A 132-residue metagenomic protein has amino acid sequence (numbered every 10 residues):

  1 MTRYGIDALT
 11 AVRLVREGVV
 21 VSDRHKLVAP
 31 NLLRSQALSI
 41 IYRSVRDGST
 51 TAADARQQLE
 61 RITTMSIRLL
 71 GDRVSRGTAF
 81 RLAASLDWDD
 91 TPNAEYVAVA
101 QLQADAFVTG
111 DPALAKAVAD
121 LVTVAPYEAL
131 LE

Functional and structural regions predicted by a protein language model:
M1-L33, S44, S49-R56: Short, well-structured N-terminal submotif of metal-dependent ribonuclease cores
R13-L14, Q36, T78, K116-A117: Phosphate- and divalent-cation-binding pockets in alpha/beta enzyme and binding domains that engage nucleotide-derived
E17-G18, I40, D120-L121: Residue-level signal for well-ordered alpha-helical positions
P30, R34, V99-E132: Acidic, PIN/NYN-like endoribonuclease modules and their adjacent C-terminal/linker elements
Q36-I41, Q58-R61, T78-L82: A general alpha-helix detector
S49-D72: Short hydrophobic interaction/assembly module
R68-A106, G110-P112: Active-site neighborhoods of divalent-metal-dependent phosphate/nucleic-acid chemistry enzymes
